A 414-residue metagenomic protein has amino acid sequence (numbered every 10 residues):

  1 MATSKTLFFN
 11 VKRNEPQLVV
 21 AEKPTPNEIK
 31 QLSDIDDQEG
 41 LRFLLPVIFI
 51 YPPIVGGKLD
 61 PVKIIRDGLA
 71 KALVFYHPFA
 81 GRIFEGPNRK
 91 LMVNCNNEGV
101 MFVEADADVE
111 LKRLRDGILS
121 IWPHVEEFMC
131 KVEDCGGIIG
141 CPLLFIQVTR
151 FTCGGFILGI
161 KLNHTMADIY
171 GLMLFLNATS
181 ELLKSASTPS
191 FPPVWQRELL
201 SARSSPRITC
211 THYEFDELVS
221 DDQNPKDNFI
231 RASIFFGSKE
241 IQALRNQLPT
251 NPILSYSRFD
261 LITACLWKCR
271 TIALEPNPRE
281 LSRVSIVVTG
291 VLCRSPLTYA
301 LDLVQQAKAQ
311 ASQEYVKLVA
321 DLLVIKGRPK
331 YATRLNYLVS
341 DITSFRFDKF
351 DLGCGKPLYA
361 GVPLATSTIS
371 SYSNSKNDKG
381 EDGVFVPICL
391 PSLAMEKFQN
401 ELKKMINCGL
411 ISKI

Functional and structural regions predicted by a protein language model:
A2-I29, L41-P78, R82-F347: Soluble acyl-CoA-dependent acyltransferase catalytic core bearing the H(X)4D motif
T179-S187, K404-K413: A common structural junction motif
A332-S412: Low-complexity, glycine/alanine/valine/leucine- and proline-rich hydrophobic stretches
